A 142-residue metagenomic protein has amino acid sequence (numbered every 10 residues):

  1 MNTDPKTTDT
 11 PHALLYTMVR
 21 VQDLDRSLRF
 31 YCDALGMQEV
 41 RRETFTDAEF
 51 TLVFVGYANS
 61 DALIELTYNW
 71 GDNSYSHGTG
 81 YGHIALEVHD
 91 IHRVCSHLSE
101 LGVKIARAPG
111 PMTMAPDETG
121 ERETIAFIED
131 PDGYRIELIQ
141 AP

Functional and structural regions predicted by a protein language model:
M1, L24-R26, E65-N69: Short hydrophobic/aromatic-rich motifs at helix boundaries and adjacent loops
M1-T10: Basic/polar N-terminal segments that are highly enriched at the extreme N-terminus, encompassing both cleavable
T7, L14-T17, I84, E123: Short, flexible active-site loop motifs that bind/organize anionic cofactors or intermediates
T10-A13, H77: N-terminal alpha-helical segment
P11-H12, M18-D61, E100: Core segments of cupin and vicinal oxygen chelate
L15, Q38-V40, I64, G82 (+1 more regions): A short, local hydrophobic-aromatic micro-motif
V21-D25, D61, N73-R135, P142: Vicinal oxygen chelate
Q38-S76, I128, R135-Q140: Conserved short beta-strand elements that form part of the metal-binding/catalytic scaffold of enzyme active sites
